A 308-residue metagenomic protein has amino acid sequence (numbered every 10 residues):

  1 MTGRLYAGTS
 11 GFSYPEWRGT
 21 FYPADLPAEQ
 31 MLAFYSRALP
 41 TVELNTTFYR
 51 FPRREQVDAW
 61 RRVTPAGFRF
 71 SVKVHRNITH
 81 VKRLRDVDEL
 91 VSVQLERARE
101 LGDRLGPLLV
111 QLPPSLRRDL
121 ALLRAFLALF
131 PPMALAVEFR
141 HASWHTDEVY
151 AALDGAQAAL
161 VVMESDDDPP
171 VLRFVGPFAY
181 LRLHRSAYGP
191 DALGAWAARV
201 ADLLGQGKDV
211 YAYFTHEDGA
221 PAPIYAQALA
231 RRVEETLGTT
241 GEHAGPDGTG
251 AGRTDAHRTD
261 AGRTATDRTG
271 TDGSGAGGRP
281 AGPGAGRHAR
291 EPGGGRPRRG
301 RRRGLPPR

Functional and structural regions predicted by a protein language model:
M1-T264, R268-R308: Residues lining hydrophobic/aromatic ligand-binding pockets adjacent to catalytic sites
